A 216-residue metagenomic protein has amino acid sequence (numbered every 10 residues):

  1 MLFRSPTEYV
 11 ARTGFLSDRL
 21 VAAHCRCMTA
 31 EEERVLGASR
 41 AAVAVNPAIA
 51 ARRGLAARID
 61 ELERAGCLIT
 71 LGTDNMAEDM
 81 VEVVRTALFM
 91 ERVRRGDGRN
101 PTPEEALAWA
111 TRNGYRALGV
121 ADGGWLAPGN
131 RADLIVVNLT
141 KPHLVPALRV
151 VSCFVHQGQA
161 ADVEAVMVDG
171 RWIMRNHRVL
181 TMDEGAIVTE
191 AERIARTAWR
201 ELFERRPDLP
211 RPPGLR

Functional and structural regions predicted by a protein language model:
M1-A42, R53-I69: Histidine/acidic residue-rich metal-binding segments in metalloenzymes
L2, A106, G170: Terminal peptide-recognition signature
R12-L16, D60-P142, Q157-Q159: His/Asp/Glu-enriched, well-ordered alpha-helical/loop segment that forms or immediately abuts the divalent-metal
A22, L36, V43, V84 (+2 more regions): Conserved, mostly hydrophobic/aromatic
S39-A44, R193-T197: Short, electropositive alpha-helical surface patch
P47-R52, D74-M76: Short, acidic/turn-prone active-site loops that include or flank metal/cofactor- and phosphate-binding residues
R52-R58, M80-E82, P146: Short, charged, surface-exposed secondary-structure boundary motifs
T111-R216: Active-site microenvironment of metallo-dependent hydrolases
